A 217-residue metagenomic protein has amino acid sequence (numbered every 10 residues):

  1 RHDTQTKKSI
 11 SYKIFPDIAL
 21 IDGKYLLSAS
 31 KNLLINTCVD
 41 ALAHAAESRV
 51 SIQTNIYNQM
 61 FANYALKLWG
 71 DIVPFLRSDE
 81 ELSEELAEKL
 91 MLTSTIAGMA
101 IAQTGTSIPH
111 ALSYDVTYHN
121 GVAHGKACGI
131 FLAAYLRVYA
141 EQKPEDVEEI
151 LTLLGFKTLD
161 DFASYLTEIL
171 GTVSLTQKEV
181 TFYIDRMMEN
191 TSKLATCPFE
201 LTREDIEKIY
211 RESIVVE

Functional and structural regions predicted by a protein language model:
H2-T104: Carboxylate- and glycine-rich phosphate/diphosphate-binding segment that chelates Mg2+/Mn2+
S30, T54-M60, A133, L151-L153 (+1 more regions): A ubiquitous short alpha-helical element
E47, T95, T117, L136-R137 (+3 more regions): Amphipathic alpha-helical core segments of compact helical bundles
I72-F75, I96, A100-Q103, Y118 (+4 more regions): Amphipathic alpha-helical interaction surfaces
T104-F156: C-terminal catalytic subdomain
E148-E217: C-terminal charged capping/lid subdomain of soluble metabolic enzymes
